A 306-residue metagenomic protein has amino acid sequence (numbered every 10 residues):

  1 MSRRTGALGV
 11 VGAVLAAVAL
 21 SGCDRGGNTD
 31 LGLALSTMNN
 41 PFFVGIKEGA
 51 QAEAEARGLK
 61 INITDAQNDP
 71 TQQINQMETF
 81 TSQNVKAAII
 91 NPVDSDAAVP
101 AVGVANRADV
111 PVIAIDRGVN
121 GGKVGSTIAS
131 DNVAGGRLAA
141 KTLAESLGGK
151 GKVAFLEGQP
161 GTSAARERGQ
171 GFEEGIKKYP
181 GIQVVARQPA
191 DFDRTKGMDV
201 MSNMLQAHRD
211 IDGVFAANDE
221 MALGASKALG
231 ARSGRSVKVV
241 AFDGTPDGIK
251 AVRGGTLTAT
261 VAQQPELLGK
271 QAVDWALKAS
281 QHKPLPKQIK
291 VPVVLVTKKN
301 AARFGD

Functional and structural regions predicted by a protein language model:
S2-V10, C23-D306: A residue-level marker of the well-folded mature domains of exported/periplasmic proteins
V10-A16: Hydrophobic helical h-region of N-terminal Sec-dependent signal peptides in bacterial secretory/periplasmic proteins
V18-G22: C-terminal motif of bacterial Sec signal peptides marking the signal peptidase cleavage site
